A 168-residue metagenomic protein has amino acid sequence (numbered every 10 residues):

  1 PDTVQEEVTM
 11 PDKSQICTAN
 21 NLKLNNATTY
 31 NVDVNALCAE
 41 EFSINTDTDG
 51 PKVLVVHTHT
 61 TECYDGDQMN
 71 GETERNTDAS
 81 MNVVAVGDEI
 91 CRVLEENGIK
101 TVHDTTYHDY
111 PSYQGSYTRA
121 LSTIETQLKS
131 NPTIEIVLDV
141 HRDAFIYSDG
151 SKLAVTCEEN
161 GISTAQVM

Functional and structural regions predicted by a protein language model:
P1-V137, R142-M168: Catalytic-site microenvironment of enzymes that process N-acetyl-hexosamine-containing cell-wall polysaccharides
